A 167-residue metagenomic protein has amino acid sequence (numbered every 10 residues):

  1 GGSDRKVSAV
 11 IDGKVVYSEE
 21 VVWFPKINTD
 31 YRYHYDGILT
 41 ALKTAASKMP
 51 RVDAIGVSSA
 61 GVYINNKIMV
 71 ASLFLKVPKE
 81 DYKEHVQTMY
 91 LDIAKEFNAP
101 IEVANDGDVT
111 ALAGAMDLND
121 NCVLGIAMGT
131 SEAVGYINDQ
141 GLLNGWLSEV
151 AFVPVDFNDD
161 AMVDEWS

Functional and structural regions predicted by a protein language model:
G1-Y17, V123-Q140: Gly/Thr-rich phosphate-binding beta-strand-loop-beta motif of the actin/hexokinase/Hsp70
E19-L39, R51-L124, L147-E149, V153-E165: Glycine-rich phosphate-binding loop and adjoining helix at the ATP-binding site of ATP-dependent phosphoryl-transfer
L39-A46: Generic structural signal for well-ordered alpha-helices, preferentially at hydrophobic/aromatic core positions
